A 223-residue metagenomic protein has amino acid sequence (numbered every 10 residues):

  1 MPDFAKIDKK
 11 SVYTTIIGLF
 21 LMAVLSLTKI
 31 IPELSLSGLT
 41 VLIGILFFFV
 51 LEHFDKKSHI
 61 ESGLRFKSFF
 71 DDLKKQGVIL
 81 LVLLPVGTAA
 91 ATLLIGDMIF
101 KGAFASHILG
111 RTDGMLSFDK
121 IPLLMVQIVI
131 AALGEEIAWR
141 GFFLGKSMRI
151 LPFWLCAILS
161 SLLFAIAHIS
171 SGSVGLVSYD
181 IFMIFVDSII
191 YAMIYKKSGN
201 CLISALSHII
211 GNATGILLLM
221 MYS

Functional and structural regions predicted by a protein language model:
M1-L73, A89, L93, D97 (+1 more regions): N-terminal, membrane-interfacial amphipathic/helix-forming hydrophobic leader that caps and precedes the first
D3, I7, K29, E33 (+8 more regions): Membrane-helix interfacial "entry" motifs
I7-T15, L36-V41, D72-L81, D119-L124 (+3 more regions): Residue-level signature of transmembrane alpha-helical entry/exit and packing/kink sites in multi-pass membrane
T15-A23, V41, I45, L81-A90 (+6 more regions): Alpha-helical transmembrane spans of integral membrane proteins, capturing the lipid-embedded, hydrophobic core of TM
L25-S26, L51, K56, T92 (+7 more regions): Membrane-water interface at transmembrane helix exits
E33-T40, S106-D113, L176-V186: Non-cytosolic membrane-interface motifs at loop->transmembrane helix junctions
E61-A131: Juxtamembrane helix-loop-helix connectors linking adjacent transmembrane helices in multi-pass membrane enzymes
F118-S223: Transmembrane helix-loop-helix hairpins at the membrane interface of multi-pass integral membrane proteins
